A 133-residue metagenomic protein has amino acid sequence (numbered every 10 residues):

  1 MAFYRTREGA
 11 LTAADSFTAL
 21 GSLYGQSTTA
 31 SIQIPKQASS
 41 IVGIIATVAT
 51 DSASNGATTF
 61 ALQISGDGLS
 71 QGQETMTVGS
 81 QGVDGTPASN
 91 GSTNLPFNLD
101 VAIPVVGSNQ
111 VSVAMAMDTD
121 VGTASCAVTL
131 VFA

Functional and structural regions predicted by a protein language model:
M1-Y24, S31-Q33, A116-A133: C-terminal interaction-tip segments
A10-S27, Q37, S80-N94, V106-S108: Solvent-exposed, conformationally flexible loop/turn segments
T29-Q33, I45-A49: Short secondary-structure capping micro-motifs at structural edges
P35-G43: Extended extracellular/luminal ectodomain segments enriched in beta-structured repeat modules
K36, V48-S52, G66, M115-T119: Non-cytosolic beta-sheet module surface loops
V42, G56-F60, A124-C126: Short beta-strand/loop motifs in extracellular/secreted proteins, especially within beta-sandwich accessory domains
V42-G43, A102-D120: Noncatalytic modules at the cell exterior or secretory-pathway interfaces, chiefly beta-strand-rich lectin/adhesion
A49-N98: Terminal beta-strand-rich extracellular "head" domains that mediate receptor/glycan or other ligand binding
